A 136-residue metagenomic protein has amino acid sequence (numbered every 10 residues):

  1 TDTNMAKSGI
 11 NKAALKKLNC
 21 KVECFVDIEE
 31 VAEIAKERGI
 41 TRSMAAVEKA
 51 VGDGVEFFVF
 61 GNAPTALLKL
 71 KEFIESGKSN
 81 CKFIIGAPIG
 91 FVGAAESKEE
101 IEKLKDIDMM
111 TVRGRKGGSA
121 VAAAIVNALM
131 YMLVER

Functional and structural regions predicted by a protein language model:
T3-I74, C81-K82, P88-G90, K98: Conserved mixed alpha/beta catalytic, RNA-binding, or beta-rich assembly cores of soluble enzyme, regulatory
L15-K16, C20, G52, E72-S76 (+2 more regions): Generic secondary-structure signature for well-ordered alpha-helical cores
N80-F83, I107-D108: A short pocket-lining beta-strand/turn micro-motif at the edge of beta-sheets
I85-A87, T111-V112: Thr-Gly-centered strand-to-loop micro-motif
V92-R136: C-terminal functional extensions of proteins
